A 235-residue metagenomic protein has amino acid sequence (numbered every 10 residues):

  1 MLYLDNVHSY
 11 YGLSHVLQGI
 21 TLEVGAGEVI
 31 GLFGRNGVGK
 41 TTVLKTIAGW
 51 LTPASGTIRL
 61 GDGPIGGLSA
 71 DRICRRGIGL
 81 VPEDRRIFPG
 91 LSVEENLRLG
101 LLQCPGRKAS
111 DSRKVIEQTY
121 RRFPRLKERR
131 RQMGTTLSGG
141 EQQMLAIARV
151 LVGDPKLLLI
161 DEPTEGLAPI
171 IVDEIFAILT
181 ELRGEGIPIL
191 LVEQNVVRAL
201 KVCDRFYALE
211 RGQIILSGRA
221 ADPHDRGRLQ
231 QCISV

Functional and structural regions predicted by a protein language model:
G12, L68, V93-K114, R122-K127 (+1 more regions): ABC-type ATPase nucleotide-binding domains, specifically the catalytic core motifs of the NBD
F33-R35: The feature captures the beta-strand-to-loop junction immediately N-terminal to the Walker
A48: Helix-to-loop junction immediately C-terminal to a conserved catalytic motif
G56-I65, R76, S110-I116, L216-G218: Conserved ABC transporter NBD signature motif
M133-L137, E141: Conserved ABC ATPase signature
V150-L151: ABC ATPase C-loop
L158-E162: Catalytic Walker B motif of ABC-type/P-loop ATPase nucleotide-binding domains
